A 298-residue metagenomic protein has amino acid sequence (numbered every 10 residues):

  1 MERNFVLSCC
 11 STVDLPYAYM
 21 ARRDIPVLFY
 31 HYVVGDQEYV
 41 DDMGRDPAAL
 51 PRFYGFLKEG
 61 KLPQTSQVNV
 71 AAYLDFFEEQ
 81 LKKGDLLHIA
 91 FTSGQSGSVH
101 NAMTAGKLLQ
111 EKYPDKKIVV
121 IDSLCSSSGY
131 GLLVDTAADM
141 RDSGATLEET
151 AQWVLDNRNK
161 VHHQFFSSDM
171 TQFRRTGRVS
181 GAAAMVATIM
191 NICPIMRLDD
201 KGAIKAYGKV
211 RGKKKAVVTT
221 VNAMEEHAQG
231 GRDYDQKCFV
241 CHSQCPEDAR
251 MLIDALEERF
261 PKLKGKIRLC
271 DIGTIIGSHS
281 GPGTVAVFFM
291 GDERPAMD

Functional and structural regions predicted by a protein language model:
E2-N4, T12-V33, Q37, L87 (+5 more regions): Mixed-charge interfacial surface used for oligomerization/domain docking and macromolecular partner engagement
V6-V68, A72: N-terminal glycine-rich anion-binding loop in soluble enzyme alpha/beta folds
P47-Y54, F77, L81, L108: A short glycine/small-residue-enriched secondary-structure motif
G60-V68, A90-G97, L124-C125: Short coil/turn segments at secondary-structure boundaries
Q64, D115-V119: Ligand-binding "clamshell"
A72-V99: N-terminal glycine-rich phosphate/adenylate-binding segment common to multiple enzyme folds
E111: Arginine/glycine-rich "motif VI" loop of SF2 helicases in the C-terminal RecA-like domain
